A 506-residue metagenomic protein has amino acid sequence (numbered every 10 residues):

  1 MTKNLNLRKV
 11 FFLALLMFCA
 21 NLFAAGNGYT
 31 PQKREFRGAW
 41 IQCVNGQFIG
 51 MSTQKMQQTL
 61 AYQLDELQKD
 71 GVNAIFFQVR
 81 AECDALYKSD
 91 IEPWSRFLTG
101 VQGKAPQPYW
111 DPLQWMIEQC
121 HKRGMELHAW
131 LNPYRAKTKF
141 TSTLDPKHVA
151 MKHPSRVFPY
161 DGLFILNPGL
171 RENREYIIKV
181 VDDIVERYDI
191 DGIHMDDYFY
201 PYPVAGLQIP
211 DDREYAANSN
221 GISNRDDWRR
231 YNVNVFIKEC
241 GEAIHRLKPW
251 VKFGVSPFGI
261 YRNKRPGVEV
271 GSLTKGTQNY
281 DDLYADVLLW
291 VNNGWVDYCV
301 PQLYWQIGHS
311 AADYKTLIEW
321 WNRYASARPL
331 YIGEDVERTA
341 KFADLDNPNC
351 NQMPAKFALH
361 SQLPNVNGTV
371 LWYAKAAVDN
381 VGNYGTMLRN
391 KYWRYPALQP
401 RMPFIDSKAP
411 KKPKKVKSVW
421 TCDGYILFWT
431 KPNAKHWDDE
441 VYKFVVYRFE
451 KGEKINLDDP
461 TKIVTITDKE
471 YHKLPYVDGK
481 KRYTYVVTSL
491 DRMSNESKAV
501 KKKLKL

Functional and structural regions predicted by a protein language model:
R34, Q42, G46-Q58, A129 (+2 more regions): Active-site-adjacent "subsite" loops/lids of carbohydrate-active enzymes
Q58-A85, R187-I190, L289, W295: Catalytic domains of carbohydrate-active enzymes, especially glycoside hydrolases
G71-Q107: Aromatic-lined carbohydrate-binding/catalytic grooves of carbohydrate-active enzymes
A85-G100, R135-Y160, D197-N220, R265-T277: Aromatic- and acidic-residue-enriched segments that line the glycan-binding/catalytic groove of carbohydrate-active
E172-V180, E186-M195, F199-L273, T277-L303 (+2 more regions): Active-site neighborhood of glycoside hydrolase catalytic domains
Y284-S310, S326-F404: Substrate-binding cleft of secreted/luminal carbohydrate-active enzymes
N383-Y384, L388-D439, S494-L506: Pro/Thr/Ser/Gly-rich low-complexity, intrinsically disordered linker/stalk tracts
K473-S497: Beta-strand-rich modules
